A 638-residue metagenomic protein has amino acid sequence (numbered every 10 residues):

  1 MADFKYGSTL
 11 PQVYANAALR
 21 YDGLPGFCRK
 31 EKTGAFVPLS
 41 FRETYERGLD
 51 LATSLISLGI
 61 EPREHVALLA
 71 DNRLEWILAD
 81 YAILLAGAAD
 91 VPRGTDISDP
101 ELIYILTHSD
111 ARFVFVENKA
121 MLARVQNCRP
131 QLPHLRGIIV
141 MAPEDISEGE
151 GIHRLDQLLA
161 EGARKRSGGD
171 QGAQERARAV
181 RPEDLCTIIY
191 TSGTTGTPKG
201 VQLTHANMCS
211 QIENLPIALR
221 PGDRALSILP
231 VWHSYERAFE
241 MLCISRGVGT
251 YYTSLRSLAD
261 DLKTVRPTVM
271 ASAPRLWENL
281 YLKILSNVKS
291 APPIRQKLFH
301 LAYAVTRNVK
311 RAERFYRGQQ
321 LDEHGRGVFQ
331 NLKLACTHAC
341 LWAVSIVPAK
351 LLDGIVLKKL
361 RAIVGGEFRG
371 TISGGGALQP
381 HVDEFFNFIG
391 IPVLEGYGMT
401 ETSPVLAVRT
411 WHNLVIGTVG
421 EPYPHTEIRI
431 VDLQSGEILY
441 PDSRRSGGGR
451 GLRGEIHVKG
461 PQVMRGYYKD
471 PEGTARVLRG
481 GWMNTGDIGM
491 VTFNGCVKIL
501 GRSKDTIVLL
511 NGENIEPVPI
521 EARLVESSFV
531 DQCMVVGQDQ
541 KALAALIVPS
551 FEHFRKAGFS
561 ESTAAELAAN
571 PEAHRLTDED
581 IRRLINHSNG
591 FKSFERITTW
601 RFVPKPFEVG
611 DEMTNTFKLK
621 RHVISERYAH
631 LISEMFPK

Functional and structural regions predicted by a protein language model:
G23, F27-Y81, S98-I103, R154-L159: Conserved AMP-binding/adenylate-forming core of the ANL superfamily
G23-P25, Q157, R164-Y190, T197 (+1 more regions): Conserved pre-ATP/AMP-binding loop-to-beta segment of ANL
P38-R42, C186-I212: Conserved AMP-binding A3 loop
L58, L85-E161, E175: Structural core segment of the AMP-binding/adenylate-forming
I97-C128, C209-L226, R256-V269, I363 (+1 more regions): Conserved ATP-dependent adenylate/AMP-binding module captured primarily in the ANL superfamily
C209-S227, V231-L332, C336-L357, E367: Conserved AMP-binding/adenylation subdomain of ANL enzymes
E437, R445-L509: Conserved ATP-binding/catalytic segment of the ANL
I507, Q532-V536, E579-K638: Conserved C-terminal "lid"/linker of ANL adenylate-forming enzymes
